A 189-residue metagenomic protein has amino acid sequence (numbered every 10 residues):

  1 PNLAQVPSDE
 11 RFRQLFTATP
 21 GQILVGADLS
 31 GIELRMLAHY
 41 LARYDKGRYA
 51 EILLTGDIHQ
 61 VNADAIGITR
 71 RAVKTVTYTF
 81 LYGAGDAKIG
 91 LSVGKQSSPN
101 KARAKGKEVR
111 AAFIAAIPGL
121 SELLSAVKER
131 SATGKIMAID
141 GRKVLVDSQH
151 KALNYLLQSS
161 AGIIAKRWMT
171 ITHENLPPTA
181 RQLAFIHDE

Functional and structural regions predicted by a protein language model:
P1-G67, A126-E189: Acidic, glycine-rich two-metal-ion catalytic cores of nucleic acid-processing enzymes
G67-R70, S92-V109: Short, basic interhelical loop/turn and adjoining N-cap of the next helix at nucleic-acid- or acidic-partner-contacting
V73-K74, D86, H150, H187: Residue-level signal for cytosolic alpha-helical hairpin/rod architecture
V73-L81, F113, L157: Short alpha-helical scaffolding segments that buttress acidic/His motifs in well-ordered protein cores
G83-S92: Short, charged amphipathic recognition helices of the HTH superfamily and cognate SANT/SANTA-like modules
A84, E108, S160-I163: Conserved active-site and cofactor/substrate-binding residues in soluble primary-metabolism enzymes
A112-L123: Short, basic alpha-helical nucleic acid-contact segments in DNA-binding proteins and DNA transaction factors
